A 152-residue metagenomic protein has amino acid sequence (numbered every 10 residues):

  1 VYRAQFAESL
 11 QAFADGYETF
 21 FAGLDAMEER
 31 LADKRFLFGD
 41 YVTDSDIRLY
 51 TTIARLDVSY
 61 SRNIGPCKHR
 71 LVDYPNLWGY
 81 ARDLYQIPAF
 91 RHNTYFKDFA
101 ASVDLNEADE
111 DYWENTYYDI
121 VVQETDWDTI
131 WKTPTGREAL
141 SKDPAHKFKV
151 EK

Functional and structural regions predicted by a protein language model:
V1-K152: C-terminal alpha-helical interaction module
